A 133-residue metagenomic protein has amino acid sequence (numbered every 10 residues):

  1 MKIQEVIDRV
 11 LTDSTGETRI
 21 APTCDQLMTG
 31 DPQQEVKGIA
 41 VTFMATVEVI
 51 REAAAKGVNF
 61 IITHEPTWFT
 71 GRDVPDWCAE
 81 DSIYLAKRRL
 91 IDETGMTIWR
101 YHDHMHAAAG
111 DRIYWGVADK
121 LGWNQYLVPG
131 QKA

Functional and structural regions predicted by a protein language model:
M1-A133: Hydrophobic structural segments
